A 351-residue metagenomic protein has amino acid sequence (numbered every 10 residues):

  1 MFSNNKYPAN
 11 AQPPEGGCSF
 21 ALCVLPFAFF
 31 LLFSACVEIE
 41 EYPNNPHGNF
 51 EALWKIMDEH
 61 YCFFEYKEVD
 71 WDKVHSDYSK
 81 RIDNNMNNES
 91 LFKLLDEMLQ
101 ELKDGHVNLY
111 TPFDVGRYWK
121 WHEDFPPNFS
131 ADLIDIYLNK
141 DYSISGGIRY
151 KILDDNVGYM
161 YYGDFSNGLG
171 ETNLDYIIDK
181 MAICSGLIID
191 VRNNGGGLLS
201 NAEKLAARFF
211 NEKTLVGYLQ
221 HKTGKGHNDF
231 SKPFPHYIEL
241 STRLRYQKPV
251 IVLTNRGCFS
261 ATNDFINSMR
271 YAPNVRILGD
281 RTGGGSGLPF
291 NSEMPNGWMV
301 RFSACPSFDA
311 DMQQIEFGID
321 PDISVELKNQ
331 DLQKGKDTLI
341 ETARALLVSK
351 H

Functional and structural regions predicted by a protein language model:
M1, G17-S19, P26-L32, C62 (+4 more regions): Intrinsic disorder/low-structure terminal segments
M1-P43: Bacterial Sec-dependent N-terminal signal peptides
Y7-P13, Y61, K73, M312: Low-complexity, compositionally biased segments
P26-F27, E65-E68, D72, N85 (+2 more regions): Low-complexity, intrinsically disordered regions enriched in charged/polar residues
F30, M181-I183, L244: Alpha-helix termination/capping residues and helix-transition junctions
A35-K222, N228-P235, P249, N291 (+2 more regions): Flexible, low-complexity junctional segments that flank or bridge functional domains
V37-E40, N44-E51, E89, N156-V157 (+1 more regions): C-terminal "post-core" interaction segments
